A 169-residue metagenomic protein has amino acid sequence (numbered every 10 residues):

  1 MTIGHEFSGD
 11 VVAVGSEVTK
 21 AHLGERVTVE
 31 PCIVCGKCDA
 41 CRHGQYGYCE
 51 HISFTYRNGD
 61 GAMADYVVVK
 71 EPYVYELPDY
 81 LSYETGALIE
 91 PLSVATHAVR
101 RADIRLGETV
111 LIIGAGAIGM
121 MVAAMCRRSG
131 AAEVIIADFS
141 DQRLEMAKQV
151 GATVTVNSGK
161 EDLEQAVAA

Functional and structural regions predicted by a protein language model:
M1-D39, P78-Y80: Glycine-rich beta-strand-centered segment in the early N-terminal region that forms part of a ligand/cofactor-binding
G4, S8, C32, H43 (+5 more regions): ATP/adenylate-binding site constellation spanning eukaryotic-like Ser/Thr protein kinases, ABC-transporter
G9-V11, G24, C38, V67 (+5 more regions): Buried hydrophobic positions in well-ordered alpha/beta secondary-structure cores of metabolic enzymes
K20, L163-A169: Short, intrinsically disordered, charge-balanced linker/junction segments flanking boundaries in proteins
E25, D65, T153: Conserved acidic residues
C35-I113: NAD(P)H dinucleotide-binding glycine-rich loop of Rossmann-like/cofactor-binding domains, especially the beta1-alpha1
L81-E161, Q165: Mid-domain Rossmann-like dinucleotide-binding core that forms the NAD(H)/NADP(H) cofactor-binding site
